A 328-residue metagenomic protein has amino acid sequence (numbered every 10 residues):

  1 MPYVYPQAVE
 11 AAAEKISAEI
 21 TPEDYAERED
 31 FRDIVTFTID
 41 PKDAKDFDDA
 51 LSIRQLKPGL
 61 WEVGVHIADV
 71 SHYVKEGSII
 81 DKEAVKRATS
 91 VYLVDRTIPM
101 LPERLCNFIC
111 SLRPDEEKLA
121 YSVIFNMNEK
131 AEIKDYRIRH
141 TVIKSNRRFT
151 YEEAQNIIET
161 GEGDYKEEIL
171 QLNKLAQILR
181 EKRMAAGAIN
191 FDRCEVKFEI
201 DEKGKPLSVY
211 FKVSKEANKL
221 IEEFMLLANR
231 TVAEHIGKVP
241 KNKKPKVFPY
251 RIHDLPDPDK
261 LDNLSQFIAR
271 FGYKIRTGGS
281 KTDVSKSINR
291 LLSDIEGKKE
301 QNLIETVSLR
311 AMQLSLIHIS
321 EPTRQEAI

Functional and structural regions predicted by a protein language model:
M1-G64, S71-E116: Charge-lined substrate channels and their catalytic hotspots, especially those that engage the 3′ end of RNA
I39, V123, A228: A residue-level signal for conserved active-site and pocket-lining positions in enzyme catalytic cores
D46, E116-A120, F191-R193: Short, solvent-exposed loop/turn segments at the edges of secondary structure
Q55-K57, M127-E132, I200-G204: Short acidic-glycine loop/turn motifs at beta-strand connectors
W61-M100, R137-E162, S214-L227: Extended active-site and interfacial segments that coordinate phosphate-rich ligands in large catalytic machineries
V70-H72, E129-A131, L255-D257: Conserved nucleotide-binding/hydrolysis micro-motifs of P-loop NTPases
V91-A185: Conserved catalytic alpha/beta cores of large enzymes that bind or transform nucleotide phosphates and polynucleotides
Y151-S320, R324: Append "with occasional cross-activation on large, charged helical scaffolds in nucleic-acid assemblies
